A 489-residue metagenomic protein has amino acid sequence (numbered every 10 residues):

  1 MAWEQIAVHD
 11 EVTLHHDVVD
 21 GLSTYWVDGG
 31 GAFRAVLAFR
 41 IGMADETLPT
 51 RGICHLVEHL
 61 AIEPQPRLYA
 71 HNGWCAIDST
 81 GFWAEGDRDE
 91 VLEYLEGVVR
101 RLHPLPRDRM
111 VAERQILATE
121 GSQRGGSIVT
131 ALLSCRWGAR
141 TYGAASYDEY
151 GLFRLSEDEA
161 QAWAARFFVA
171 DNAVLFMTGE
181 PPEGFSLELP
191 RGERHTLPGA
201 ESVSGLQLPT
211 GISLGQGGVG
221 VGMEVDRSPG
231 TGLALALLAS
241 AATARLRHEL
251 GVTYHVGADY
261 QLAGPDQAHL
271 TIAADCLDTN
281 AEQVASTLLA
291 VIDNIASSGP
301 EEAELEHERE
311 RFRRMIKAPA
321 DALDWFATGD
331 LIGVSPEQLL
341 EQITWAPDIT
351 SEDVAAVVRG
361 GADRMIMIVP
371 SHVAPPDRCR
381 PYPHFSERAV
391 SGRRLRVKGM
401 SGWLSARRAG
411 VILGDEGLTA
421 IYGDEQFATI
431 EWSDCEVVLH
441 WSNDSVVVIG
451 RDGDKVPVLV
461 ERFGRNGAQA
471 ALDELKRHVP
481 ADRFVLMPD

Functional and structural regions predicted by a protein language model:
M1-Y69, Q161-L250, P370-D489: His/Glu-rich zincin catalytic helix
A2-H15, S134-A173, T196-G199, G329-V358: Histidine-acidic residue clusters that define the catalytic metal-binding segment of zinc metallopeptidase domains
R40, E113, A290-D293, S297-E306 (+2 more regions): Non-catalytic interaction/regulatory segments
H55, F82, L117, A160 (+4 more regions): Divalent metal-coordination and catalytic microenvironments
Q65-W163, A290, P300-W325, L475-D489: Acidic/histidine-enriched segments that form metal/cofactor-coordinating and catalytic pocket/exosite environments
T80-E85, R166-E180, L270-D275, D363-V369: Short cationic amphipathic helices and targeting signals
L235-C276: A structural supersecondary motif
L270-E302: Extended amphipathic alpha-helical segments enriched in small hydrophobics
